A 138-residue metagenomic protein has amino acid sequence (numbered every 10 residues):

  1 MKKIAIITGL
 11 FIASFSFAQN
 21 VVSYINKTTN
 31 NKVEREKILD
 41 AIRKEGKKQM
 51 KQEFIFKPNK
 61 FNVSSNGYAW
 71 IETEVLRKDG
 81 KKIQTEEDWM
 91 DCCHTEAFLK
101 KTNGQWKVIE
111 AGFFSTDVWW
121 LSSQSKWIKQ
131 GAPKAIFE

Functional and structural regions predicted by a protein language model:
I4-A13: Sec-dependent N-terminal signal peptides
T8, F98-K100, G112, W120: Intrinsically disordered, low-complexity regions enriched in Ser/Pro/Gly/Gln/His and often acidic
S14-A18: Sec/Tat signal peptide C-region and signal peptidase I cleavage site
N20-N31, R35, L39-A41, K78 (+1 more regions): Low-complexity, intrinsically disordered terminal/linker segments enriched in charged and Gly/Pro repeats
N20-W70: N-terminal secretory signal peptides
K51-N103: Mature extracytoplasmic domains of secretory-pathway proteins
